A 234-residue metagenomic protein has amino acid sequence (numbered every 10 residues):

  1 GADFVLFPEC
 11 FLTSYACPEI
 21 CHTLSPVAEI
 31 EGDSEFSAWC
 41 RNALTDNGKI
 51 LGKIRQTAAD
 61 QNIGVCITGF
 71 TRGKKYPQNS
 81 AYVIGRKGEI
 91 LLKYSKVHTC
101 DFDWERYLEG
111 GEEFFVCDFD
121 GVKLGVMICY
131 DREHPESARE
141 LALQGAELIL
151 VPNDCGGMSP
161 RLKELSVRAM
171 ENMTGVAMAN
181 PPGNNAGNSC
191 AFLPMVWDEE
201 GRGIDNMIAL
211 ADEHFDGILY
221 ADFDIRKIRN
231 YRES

Functional and structural regions predicted by a protein language model:
A2-K87, C155-N172: Cys-nucleophile CN-hydrolase/nitrilase-fold catalytic domain and related Cys-dependent amidase chemistry that acts on
A43-G64, K123, R132-L219, I228: CN hydrolase (nitrilase-like) catalytic-core segments centered on the catalytic cysteine and neighboring Lys/Glu
I67-G69, S80-V83, F115, G187-A191 (+1 more regions): Short beta-strand scaffold segments in enzyme catalytic cores
G69, V83-G85, S95-H98, I128-Y130 (+2 more regions): Short, structured patches in soluble enzyme cores that scaffold and shape functional sites
R86-K87, F119, P194: Short, ordered coil/turn segments that flank beta-strands lining enzyme active or ligand-binding pockets
K87, K93-Y94, M207-D212: Short hydrophobic alpha-helix segments
K96-E109, F215-N230: A short, polar/charged loop-to-alpha-helix boundary motif
C100-F115, R132-E136: Active-site glycine-rich loop that binds ribose-phosphate moieties when present
